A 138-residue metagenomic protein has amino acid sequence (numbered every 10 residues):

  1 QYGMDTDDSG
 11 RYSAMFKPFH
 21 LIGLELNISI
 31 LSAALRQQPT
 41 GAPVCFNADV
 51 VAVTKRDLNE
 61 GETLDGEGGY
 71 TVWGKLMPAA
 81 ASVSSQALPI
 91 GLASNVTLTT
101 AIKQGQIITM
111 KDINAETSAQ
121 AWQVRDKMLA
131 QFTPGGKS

Functional and structural regions predicted by a protein language model:
Q1-K137: C-terminal catalytic/substrate-binding lobe primarily of soluble NAD(P)-dependent oxidoreductases
